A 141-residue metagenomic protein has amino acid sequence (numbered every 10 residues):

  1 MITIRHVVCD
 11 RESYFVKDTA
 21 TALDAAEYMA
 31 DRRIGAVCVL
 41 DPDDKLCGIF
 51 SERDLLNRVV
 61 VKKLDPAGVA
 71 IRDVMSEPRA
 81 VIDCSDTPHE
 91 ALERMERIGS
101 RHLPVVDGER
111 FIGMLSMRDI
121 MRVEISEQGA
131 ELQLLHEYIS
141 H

Functional and structural regions predicted by a protein language model:
M1-E12, S51-V81, S85-E96, S116-H141: Tandem CBS (Bateman) regulatory domains
V16-R33, L40, V81-G99, V106: The conserved cystathionine-beta-synthase
K17, K45, K62-K63, M114: Context-gated lysine
A20-D31, V61-D73, E109: Short, charge-rich amphipathic segments
D24, L46, R58: Short acidic/glycine-rich loop or secondary-structure boundary segments that cap or lie
M29-R32, V37-R53, M95, L103-R118: A glycine-centered beta-loop-beta connector
